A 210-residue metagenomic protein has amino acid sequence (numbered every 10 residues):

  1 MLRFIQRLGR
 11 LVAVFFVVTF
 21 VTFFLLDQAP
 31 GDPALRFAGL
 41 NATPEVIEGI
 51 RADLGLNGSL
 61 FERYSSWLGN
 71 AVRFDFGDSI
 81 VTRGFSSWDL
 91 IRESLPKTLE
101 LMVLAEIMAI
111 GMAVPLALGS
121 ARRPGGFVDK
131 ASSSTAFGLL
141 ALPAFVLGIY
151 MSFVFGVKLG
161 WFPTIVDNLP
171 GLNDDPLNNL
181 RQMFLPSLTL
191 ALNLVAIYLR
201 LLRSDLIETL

Functional and structural regions predicted by a protein language model:
M1, A42, L56, L60 (+7 more regions): Juxtamembrane loop-helix boundary motifs flanking transmembrane segments in multi-pass membrane proteins
L2-R3, V12, I91, L95-V128 (+2 more regions): Alpha-helical transmembrane segments of integral membrane proteins, especially multi-pass inner/plasma-membrane
F15-S65, L159-N179: Hydrophobic alpha-helical transmembrane segments of membrane transport/permease proteins and related membrane-embedded
V17, V21, L25, M112 (+6 more regions): Alpha-helical membrane-inserting segments
P30-G31, V81, S120-G125, F155-G160 (+1 more regions): Short helix-capping/hinge motifs at transmembrane helix termini and TM-loop junctions
G39, E48-A52, S66, N70 (+6 more regions): Short amphipathic alpha-helical coupling elements at transmembrane boundaries
N57-V114: An internal, D/E-rich "acidic patch" concept
S133-I197: Membrane-water interface segments at transmembrane-helix boundaries in multipass membrane proteins
